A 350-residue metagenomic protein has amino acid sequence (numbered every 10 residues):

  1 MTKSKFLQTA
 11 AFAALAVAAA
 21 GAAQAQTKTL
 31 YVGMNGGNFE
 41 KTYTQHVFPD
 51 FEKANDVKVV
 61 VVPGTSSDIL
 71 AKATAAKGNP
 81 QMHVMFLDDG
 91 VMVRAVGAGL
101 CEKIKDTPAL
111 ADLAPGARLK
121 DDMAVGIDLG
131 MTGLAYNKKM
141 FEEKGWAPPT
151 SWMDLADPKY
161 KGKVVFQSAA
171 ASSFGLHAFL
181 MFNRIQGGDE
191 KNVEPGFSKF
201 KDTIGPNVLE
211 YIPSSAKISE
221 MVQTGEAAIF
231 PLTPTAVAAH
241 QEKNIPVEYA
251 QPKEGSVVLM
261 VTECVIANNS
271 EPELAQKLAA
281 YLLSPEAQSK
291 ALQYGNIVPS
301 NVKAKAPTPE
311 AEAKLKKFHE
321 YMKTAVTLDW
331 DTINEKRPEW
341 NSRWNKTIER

Functional and structural regions predicted by a protein language model:
A20-A25: Sec/Tat signal peptide C-region and signal peptidase I cleavage site
Q26-V93: Early extracytoplasmic/lumenal segment of secretory-pathway proteins
G37-T44, Q81-M82, F86-Q223: Extracytoplasmic ligand-binding site segments that recognize negatively charged/polar headgroups
G90-R94, Q223, I229-P246: A ligand-binding cleft/hinge motif common to bilobed small-molecule-binding domains
A135-M140, L180-I185, M260-P272, K290: A bilobed periplasmic-binding-protein/Venus flytrap-type ligand-binding module shared by bacterial periplasmic
S198-I204, Y211-I212, K243-A267: Periplasmic-binding protein-like
I266-A325: Mature extracytoplasmic/periplasmic domains
Y321-R350: Conserved C-terminal helix/tail region of periplasmic/extracytoplasmic solute-binding proteins
